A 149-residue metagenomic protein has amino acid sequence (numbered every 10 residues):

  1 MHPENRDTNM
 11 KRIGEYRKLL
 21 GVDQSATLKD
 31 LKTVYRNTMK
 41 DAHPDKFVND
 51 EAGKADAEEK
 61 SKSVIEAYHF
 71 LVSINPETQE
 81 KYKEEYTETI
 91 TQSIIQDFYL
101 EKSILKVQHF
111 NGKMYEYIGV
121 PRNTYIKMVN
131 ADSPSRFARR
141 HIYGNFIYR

Functional and structural regions predicted by a protein language model:
M1-G14, Q24, E59-V72, Q79 (+2 more regions): Short "pre-J" leader segments immediately N-terminal to J/J-like domains in DnaJ-family and J-like proteins
H2-K46: N-terminal J-domain/J-like co-chaperone modules of DnaJ/Hsp40 proteins
G14, D23, G53-D56, Y117: Short amphipathic alpha-helical molecular recognition features
N37-S73: Acidic (E/D-rich), amphipathic helical modules within compact regulatory domains
P76-Y86: Short boundary/loop segments of OB/S1/cold-shock single-stranded nucleic-acid-binding domains
E85-R149: Accessory regions outside conserved functional cores
